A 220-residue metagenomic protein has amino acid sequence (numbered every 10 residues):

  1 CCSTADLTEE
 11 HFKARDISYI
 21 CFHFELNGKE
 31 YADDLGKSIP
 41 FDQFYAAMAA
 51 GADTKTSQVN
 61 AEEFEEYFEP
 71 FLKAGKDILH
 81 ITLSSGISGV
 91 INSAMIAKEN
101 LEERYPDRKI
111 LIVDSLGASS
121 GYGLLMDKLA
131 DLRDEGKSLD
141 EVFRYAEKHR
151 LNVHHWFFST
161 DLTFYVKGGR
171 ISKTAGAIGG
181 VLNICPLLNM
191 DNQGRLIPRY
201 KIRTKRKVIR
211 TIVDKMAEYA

Functional and structural regions predicted by a protein language model:
C1-E63: N-terminal glycine-rich anion-binding loop in soluble enzyme alpha/beta folds
T4-F12, I17-H23, L79, G86-E99 (+3 more regions): Mixed-charge interfacial surface used for oligomerization/domain docking and macromolecular partner engagement
Y31, F44-Y45, F64, F68 (+3 more regions): Aromatic side chains
A49-S85, N92, I96, F143: Glycine-rich phosphate- or other oxyanion-binding loops that anchor nucleotides, phosphorylated ligands
